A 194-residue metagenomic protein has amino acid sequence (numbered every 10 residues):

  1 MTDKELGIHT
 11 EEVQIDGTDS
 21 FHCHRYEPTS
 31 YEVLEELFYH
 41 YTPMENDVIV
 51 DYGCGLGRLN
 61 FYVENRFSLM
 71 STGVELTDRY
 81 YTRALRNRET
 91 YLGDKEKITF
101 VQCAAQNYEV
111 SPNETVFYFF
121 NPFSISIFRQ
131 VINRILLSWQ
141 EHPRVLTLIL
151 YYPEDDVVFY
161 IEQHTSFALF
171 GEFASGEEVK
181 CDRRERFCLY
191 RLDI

Functional and structural regions predicted by a protein language model:
M1-M44: S-adenosyl-L-methionine
N46-G55: Conserved class I S-adenosyl-L-methionine
G57-F61: Glycine-rich SAM-binding Motif I of class I
M70-E75: Conserved SAM-binding motif I beta-strand of class I
A84-L85: Conserved SAM-binding loop
D94-C103: Conserved SAM-binding strand-loop segment of SAM-dependent methyltransferases
E114-I127: A short SAM/SAH-binding and catalytic strip from SAM-dependent methyltransferases
S126-C188: C-terminal substrate-binding/active-site "lid" region of AdoMet-derived donor-dependent transferases
